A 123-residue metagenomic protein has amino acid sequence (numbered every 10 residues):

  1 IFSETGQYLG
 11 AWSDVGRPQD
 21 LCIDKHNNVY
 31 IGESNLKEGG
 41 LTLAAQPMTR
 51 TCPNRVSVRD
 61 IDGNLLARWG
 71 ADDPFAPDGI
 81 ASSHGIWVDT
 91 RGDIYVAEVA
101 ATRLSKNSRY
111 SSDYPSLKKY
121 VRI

Functional and structural regions predicted by a protein language model:
I1-I123: Eukaryotic scaffold repeat domains enriched in small/polar residues
